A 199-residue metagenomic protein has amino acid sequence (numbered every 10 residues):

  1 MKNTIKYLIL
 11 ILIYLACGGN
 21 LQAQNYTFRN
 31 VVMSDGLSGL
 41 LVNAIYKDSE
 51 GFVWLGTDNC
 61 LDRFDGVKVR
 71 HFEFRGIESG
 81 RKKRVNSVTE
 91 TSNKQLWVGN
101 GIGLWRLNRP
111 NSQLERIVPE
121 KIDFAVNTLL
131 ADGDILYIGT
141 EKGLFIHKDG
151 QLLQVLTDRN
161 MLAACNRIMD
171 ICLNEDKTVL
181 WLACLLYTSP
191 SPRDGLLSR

Functional and structural regions predicted by a protein language model:
M1-R193: Carboxylate-rich, polar loop motifs that coordinate divalent cations or form catalytic acidic clusters
S198-R199: Hydrophobic alpha-helical segments, chiefly the membrane-spanning helices and signal/signal-anchor peptides
